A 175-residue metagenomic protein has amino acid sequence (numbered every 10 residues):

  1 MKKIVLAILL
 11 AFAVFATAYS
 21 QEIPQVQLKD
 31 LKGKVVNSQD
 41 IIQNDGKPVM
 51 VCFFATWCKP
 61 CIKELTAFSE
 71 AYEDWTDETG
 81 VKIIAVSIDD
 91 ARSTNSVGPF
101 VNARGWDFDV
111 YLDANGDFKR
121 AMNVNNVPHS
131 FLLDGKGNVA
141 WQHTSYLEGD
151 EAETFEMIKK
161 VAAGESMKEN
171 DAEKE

Functional and structural regions predicted by a protein language model:
M1-I4: Positively charged n-region of N-terminal signal peptides that target proteins for export
A7-A16: Bacterial N-terminal signal peptides
Y19-Q21, K34: Boundary of Sec targeting at the N-terminus
Q27-P48: A short beta-strand-turn-helix
L28, G98-K136: Short, internal strand/loop/helix patches that form the active-site neighborhood or redox-interaction surface
G46-V49, F53-W57, N126: Short pre-active-site segment immediately N-terminal to redox-active cysteine/selenocysteine motifs in thiol-based
I62-R104, N115-R120: Structural microenvironment flanking redox-active thiols in thiol-disulfide oxidoreductases
G135-E175: Thiol-/selenol-based redox modules, centered on thioredoxin-like and closely related oxidoreductase domains
